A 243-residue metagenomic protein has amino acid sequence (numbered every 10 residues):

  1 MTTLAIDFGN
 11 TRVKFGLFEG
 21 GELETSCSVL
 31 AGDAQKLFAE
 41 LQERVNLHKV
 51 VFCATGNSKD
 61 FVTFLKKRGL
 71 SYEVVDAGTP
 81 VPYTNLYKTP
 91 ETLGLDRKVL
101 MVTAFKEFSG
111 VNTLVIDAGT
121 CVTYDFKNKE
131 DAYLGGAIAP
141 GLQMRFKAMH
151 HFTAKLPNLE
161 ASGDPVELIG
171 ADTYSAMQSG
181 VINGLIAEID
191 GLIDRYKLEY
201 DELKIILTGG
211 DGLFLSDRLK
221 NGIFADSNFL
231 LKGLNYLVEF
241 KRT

Functional and structural regions predicted by a protein language model:
M1-F8, R12, G16, E22-T113 (+1 more regions): Nucleotide/phosphate-binding catalytic cleft detector across ATP-hydrolyzing and phosphate-transferring enzymes
I116: Catalytic metal- and UDP-sugar-binding loop of GT-A-like glycosyltransferases, i.e., residues flanking the conserved
D125-F126: Amphipathic coiled-coil signal-relay and dimerization helices
